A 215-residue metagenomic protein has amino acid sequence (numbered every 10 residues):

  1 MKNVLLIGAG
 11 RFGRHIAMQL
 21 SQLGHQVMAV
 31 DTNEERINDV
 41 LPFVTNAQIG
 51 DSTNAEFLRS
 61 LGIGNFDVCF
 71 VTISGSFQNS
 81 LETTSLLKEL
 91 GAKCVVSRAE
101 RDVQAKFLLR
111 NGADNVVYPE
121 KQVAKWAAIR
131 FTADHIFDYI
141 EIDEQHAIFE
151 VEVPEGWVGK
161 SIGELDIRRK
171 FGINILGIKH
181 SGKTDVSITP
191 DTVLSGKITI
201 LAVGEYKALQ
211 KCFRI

Functional and structural regions predicted by a protein language model:
M1-I215: Cytosolic regulatory regions of ion transport systems
